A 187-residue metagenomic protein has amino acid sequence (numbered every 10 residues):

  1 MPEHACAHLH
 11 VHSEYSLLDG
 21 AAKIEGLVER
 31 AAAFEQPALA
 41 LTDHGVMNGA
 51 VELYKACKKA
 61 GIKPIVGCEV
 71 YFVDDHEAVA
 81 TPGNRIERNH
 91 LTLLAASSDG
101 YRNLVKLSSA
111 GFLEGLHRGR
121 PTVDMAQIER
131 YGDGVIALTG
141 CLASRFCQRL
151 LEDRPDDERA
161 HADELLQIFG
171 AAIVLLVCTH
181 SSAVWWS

Functional and structural regions predicted by a protein language model:
M1-S187: Phosphodiester-processing cores and adjacent nucleic acid-binding clamps
